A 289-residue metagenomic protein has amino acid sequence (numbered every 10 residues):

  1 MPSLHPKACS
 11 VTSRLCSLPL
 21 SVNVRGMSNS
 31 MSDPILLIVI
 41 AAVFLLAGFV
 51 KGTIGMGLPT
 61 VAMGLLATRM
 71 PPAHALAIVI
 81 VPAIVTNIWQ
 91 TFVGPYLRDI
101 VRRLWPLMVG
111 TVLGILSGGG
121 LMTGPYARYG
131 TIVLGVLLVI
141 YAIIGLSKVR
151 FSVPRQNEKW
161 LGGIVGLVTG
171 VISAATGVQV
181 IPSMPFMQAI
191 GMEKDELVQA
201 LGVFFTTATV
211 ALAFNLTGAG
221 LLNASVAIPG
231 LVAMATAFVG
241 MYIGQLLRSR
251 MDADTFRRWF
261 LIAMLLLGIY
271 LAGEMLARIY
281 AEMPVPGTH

Functional and structural regions predicted by a protein language model:
S28-R69, S152-L201, A208, H289: Selected transmembrane alpha-helices and immediately adjacent juxtamembrane segments of polytopic inner-membrane
L36-L37, A67-I84, R128-L138, L167-T176 (+1 more regions): Structural signature of hydrophobic alpha-helical transmembrane segments
A42, L46, V81-I88, W105 (+8 more regions): Hydrophobic residues within alpha-helical transmembrane segments of multi-pass solute transporters/permease subunits
T68-P72, G94-V101, Q188-E196, A219-N223: Juxtamembrane helix-boundary/capping and inter-helix hinge elements in multi-pass membrane proteins
H74-V81, I132, Q199, V203 (+2 more regions): Signature of the 12-TM Major Facilitator Superfamily
A77-A127, V210-D254: Selective hydrophobic functional segments
N87-Y96, G119, V133-E158, Q245-L246 (+1 more regions): Transmembrane helix exit motif
